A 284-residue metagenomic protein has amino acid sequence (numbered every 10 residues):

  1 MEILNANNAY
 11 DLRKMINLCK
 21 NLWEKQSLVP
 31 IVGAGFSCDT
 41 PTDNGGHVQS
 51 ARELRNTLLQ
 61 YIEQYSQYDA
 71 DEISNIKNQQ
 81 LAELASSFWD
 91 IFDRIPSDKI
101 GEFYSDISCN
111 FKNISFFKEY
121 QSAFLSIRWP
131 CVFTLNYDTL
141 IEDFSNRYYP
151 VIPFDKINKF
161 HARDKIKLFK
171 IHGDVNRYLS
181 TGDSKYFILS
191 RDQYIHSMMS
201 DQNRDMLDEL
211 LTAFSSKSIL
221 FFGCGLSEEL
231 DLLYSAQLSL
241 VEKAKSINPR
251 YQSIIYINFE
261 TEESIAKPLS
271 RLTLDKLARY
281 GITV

Functional and structural regions predicted by a protein language model:
M1-V284: Conserved catalytic-core helix/loop/strand module for nucleotide-ribose chemistry
